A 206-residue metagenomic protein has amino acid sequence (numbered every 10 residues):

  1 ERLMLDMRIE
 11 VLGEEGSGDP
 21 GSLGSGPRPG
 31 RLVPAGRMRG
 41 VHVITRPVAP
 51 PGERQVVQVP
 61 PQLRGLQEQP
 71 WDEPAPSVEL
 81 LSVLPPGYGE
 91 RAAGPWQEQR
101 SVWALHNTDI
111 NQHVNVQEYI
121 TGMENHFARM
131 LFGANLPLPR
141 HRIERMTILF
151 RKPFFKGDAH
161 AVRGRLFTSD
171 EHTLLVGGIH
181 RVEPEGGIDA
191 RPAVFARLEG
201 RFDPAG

Functional and structural regions predicted by a protein language model:
E1-P76, F154-K156, L166-G206: HotDog/MaoC-like acyl-thioester-processing domains
G30-R142, D203-G206: Hot-dog-fold acyl-thioester-processing enzymes
L105-E199: Structured core of small recognition/catalytic domains
